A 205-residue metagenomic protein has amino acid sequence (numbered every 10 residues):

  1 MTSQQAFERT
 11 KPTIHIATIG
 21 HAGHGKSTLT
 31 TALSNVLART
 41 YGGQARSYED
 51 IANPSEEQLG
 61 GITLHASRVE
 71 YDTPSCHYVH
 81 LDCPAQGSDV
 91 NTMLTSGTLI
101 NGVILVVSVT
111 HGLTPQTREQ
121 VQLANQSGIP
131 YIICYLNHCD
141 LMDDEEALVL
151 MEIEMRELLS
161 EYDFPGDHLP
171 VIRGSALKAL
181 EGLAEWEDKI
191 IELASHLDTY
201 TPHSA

Functional and structural regions predicted by a protein language model:
T2-N91, I100: P-loop NTPase switch module centered on the Walker A-proximal segment
I14, I132, D167-P170: Residue-level recognition of the N-termini of beta-strands and the immediately preceding loop/turn
T18, S34, A38, L94-T98 (+6 more regions): Signal for well-folded cores of large energy- and translation-related assemblies
H21-H24, S34-N35, C83-Q86, S108-G112 (+3 more regions): Short, ordered loop/turn segments at secondary-structure junctions
L29-L33, T92, Q116-L123, L150-L158 (+1 more regions): Alpha-helical scaffold elements adjacent to nucleotide-binding pockets in ATP/GTP-utilizing enzyme cores
G43, I100-V103, L158, P165: Short helix C-cap/helix-to-loop transition motifs enriched in small/turn-promoting residues
C76-Y78, C83-D89, G97-V121, N125-V149: Conserved Switch II/interswitch segment of TRAFAC-class P-loop GTPases
D140-A205: Canonical P-loop GTPase G-domain recognition
